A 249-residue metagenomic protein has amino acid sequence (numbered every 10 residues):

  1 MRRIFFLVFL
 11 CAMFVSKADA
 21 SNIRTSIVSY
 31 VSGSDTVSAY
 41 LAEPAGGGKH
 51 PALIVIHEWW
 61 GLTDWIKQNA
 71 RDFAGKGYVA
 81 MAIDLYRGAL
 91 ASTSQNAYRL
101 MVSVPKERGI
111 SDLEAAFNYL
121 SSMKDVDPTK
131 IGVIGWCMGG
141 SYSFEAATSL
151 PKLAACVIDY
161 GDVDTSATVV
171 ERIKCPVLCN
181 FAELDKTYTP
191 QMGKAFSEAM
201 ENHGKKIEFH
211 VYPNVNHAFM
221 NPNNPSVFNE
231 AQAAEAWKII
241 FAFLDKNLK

Functional and structural regions predicted by a protein language model:
I4-M13: Sec-dependent N-terminal signal peptides
A18-A20: Boundary at the C-terminal end of the N-terminal hydrophobic targeting segment
S26-M123, F219-N223: Serine-hydrolase catalytic machinery in alpha/beta-hydrolase-like enzymes
Y40, E201-K249: C-terminal catalytic histidine-bearing segment of alpha/beta-hydrolase fold enzymes
N69, T189-A199: Short alpha-helix in the alpha/beta-hydrolase fold that links the catalytic acid
A115-R172: Primarily recognizes the serine-hydrolase "nucleophile elbow" in alpha/beta-hydrolase and SGNH/GDSL folds
I173, C179-F181: Short beta-strand/loop motif that positions the catalytic acidic residue of the alpha/beta-hydrolase fold
L184-Y188: Acidic catalytic loop of the alpha/beta-hydrolase fold
